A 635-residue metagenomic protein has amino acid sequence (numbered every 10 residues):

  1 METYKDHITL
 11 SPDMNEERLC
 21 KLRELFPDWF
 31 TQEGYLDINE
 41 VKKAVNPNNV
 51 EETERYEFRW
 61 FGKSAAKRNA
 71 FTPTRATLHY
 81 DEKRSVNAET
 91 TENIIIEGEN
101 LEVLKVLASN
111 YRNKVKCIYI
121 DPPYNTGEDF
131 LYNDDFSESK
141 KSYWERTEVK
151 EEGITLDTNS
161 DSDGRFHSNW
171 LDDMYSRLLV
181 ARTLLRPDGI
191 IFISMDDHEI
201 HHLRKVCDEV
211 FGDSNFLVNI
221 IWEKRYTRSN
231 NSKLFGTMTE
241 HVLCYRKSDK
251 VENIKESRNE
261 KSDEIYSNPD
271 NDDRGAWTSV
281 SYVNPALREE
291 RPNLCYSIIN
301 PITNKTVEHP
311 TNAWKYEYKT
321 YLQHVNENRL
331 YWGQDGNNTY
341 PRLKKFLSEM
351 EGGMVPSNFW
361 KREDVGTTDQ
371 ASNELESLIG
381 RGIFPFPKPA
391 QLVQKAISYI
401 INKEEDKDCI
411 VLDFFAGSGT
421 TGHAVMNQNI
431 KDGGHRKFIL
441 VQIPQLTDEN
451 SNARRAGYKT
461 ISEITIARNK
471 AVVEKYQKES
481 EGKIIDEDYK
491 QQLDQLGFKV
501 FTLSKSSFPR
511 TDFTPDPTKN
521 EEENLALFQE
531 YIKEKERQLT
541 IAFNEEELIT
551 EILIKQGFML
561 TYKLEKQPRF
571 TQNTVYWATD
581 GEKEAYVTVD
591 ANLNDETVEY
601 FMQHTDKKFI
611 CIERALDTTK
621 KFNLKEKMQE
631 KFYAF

Functional and structural regions predicted by a protein language model:
M1-A76, R84-N87, E92-N93, L101 (+10 more regions): Accessory, often C-terminal, charged low-complexity segments
G98: Cofactor-binding loops of NAD(P)H-dependent oxidoreductases, dominated by short-chain dehydrogenase/reductases
I120-P122, F414: Conserved beta-strand/loop positions that form the S-adenosyl-L-methionine
N133-R165: Aromatic- and acidic-residue-enriched carbohydrate-binding clefts of CAZyme catalytic domains
K140-K150, E351-P389: Active-site-adjacent "gating/activation" loops or surface patches in catalytic cores
D408-F415: Conserved class I S-adenosyl-L-methionine
S418: Conserved SAM/SAH-binding loop
T421: Pyridoxal 5′-phosphate
